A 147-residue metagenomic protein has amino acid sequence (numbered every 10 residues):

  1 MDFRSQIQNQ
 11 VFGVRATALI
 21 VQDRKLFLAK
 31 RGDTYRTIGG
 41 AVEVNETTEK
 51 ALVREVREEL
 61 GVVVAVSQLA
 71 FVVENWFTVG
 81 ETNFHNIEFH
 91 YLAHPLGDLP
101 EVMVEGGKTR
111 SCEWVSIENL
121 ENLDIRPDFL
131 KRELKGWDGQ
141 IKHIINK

Functional and structural regions predicted by a protein language model:
M1-T17: Acidic, metal-coordinating catalytic segment for phosphate/diphosphate chemistry, firing primarily on the Nudix
Q8-F12, E81-I87, V104-T109: A generic structural micro-feature
G13, V21, T37, V64 (+1 more regions): Short connector loops at helix/strand junctions that flank enzyme active sites, especially segments positioning acidic
Q22-E58: Conserved Nudix-box catalytic region and its N-terminal flanking loop in Nudix hydrolases and closely related
V63-V72: A short coil-to-beta-strand element that immediately follows conserved catalytic motifs
F77-E101: Active-site-adjacent beta-strand/loop module that shapes the phosphate/pyrophosphate-binding cleft
M103-G136: NUDIX/MutT-family hydrolases
G136-K147: Acidic/histidine-enriched, glycine/proline-rich intrinsically disordered or flexible terminal extensions
